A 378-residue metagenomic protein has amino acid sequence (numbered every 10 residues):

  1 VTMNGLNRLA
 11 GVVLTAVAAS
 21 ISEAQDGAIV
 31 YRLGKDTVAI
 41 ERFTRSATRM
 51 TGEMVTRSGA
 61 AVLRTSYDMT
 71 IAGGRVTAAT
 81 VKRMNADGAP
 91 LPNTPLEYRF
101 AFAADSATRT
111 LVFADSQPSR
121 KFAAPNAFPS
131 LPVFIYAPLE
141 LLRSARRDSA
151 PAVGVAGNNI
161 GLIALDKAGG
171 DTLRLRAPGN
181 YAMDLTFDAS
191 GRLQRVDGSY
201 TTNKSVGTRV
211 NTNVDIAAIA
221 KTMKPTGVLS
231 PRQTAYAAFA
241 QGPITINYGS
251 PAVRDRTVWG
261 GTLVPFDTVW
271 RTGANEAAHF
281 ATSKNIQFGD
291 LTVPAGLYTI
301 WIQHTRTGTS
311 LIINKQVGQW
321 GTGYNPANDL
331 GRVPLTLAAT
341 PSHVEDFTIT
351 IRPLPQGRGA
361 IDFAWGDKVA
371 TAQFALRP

Functional and structural regions predicted by a protein language model:
T2-A10: Bacterial N-terminal signal peptides that target proteins for export
V12-E23: Hydrophobic h-region of N-terminal signal peptides that target proteins for export in Gram-negative bacteria
E23-S66, M84-T94, R143-I160, P178 (+2 more regions): N-terminal cleavable signal peptides for secretion/export
A24-V30, S46-E53, A72-T80, D105-T108 (+5 more regions): Short, hydrophobic/aromatic-rich segments at coil-to-beta transitions
D36, P90-P178: Solvent-exposed helix/loop surface patches that form functional interfaces
A60-V133, T202-I216, A237: Contiguous hydrophobic, core-forming segments of folded domains
D68-T70, G169-V210: Gly/Pro-enriched, hydrophobic low-complexity segments that function as extracytoplasmic propeptides/linkers
T212, P225-T226, N247-A295, W301-P378: Extended, well-structured beta-strand/loop surface patches that form recognition or cofactor-anchoring regions within
